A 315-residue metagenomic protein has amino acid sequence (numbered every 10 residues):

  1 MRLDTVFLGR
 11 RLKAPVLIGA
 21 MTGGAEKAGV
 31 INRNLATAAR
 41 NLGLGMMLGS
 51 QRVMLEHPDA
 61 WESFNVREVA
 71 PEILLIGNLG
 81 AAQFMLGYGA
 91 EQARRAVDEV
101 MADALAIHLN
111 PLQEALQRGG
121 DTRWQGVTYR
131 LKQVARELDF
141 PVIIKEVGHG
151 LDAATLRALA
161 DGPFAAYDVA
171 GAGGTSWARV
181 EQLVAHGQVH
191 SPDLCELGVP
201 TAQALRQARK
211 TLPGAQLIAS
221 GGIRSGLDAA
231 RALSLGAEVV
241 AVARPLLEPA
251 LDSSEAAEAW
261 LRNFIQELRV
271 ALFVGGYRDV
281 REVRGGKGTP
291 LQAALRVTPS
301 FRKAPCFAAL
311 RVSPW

Functional and structural regions predicted by a protein language model:
M1-L75, A271, P290, L295 (+2 more regions): N-terminal capping/small domains of soluble enzymes
P15-M21, K145-V147, S220: Short His-Asn-centered micro-motif
G24, G80, S253-S254: Glycine-centered helix-coil hinge/cap
G29-N32, D59-A60, G89-A90, A153-L156 (+1 more regions): Conserved strand-to-helix beginnings and helix N-cap segments that scaffold or border functional pockets
A36-T37, L74-L75, A82-I218, G226-R231 (+1 more regions): Alpha/beta enzyme core
A39, G43, A70, V97-V100 (+4 more regions): Structural signal for hydrophobic packing residues in well-ordered secondary-structure cores of soluble enzyme domains
W61-N65, A70, L159-A160, E181-A185 (+1 more regions): Short low-complexity, flexible loop/linker segments enriched in glycine and/or proline with clustered acidic
P192-I218, R224-W315: Alpha/beta catalytic cores of nucleotide-metabolism and tRNA/nucleoside-modifying enzymes
